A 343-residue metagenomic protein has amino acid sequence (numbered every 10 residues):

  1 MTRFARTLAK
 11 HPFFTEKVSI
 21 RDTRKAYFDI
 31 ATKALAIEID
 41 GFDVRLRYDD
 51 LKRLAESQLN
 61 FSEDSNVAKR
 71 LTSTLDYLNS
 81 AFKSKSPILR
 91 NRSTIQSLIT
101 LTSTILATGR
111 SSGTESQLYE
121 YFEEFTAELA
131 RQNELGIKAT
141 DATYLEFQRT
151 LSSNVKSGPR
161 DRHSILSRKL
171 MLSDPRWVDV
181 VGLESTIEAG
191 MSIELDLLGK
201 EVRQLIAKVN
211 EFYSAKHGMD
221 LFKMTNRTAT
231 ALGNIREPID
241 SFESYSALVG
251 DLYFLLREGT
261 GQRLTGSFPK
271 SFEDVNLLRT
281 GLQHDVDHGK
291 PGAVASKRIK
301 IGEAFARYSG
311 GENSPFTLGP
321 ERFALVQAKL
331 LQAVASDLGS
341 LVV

Functional and structural regions predicted by a protein language model:
M1-V181: Solvent-exposed functional surfaces
I39-F42, T102-L106, L256-T260, T280-K290: Short alpha-helix boundary/capping elements
D50, R70, T74-Y77, Y121-E124 (+9 more regions): Charge-rich, solvent-exposed alpha-helical interaction surfaces
L59-N66, R70, T74-F82, S296 (+1 more regions): Charged, long alpha-helical assembly modules
S62-K69, G113-S116, K138, A142 (+6 more regions): Alpha-helix boundary/N-cap detector
A139-S152, A295-L318: Short helix/strand-capping connector loops at secondary-structure junctions
R176-L277, D285-G289, L318-V343: Amphipathic alpha-helical interface elements
P269-E312: Histidine-centered, metal-coordinating catalytic motifs and their short helical/loop contexts
